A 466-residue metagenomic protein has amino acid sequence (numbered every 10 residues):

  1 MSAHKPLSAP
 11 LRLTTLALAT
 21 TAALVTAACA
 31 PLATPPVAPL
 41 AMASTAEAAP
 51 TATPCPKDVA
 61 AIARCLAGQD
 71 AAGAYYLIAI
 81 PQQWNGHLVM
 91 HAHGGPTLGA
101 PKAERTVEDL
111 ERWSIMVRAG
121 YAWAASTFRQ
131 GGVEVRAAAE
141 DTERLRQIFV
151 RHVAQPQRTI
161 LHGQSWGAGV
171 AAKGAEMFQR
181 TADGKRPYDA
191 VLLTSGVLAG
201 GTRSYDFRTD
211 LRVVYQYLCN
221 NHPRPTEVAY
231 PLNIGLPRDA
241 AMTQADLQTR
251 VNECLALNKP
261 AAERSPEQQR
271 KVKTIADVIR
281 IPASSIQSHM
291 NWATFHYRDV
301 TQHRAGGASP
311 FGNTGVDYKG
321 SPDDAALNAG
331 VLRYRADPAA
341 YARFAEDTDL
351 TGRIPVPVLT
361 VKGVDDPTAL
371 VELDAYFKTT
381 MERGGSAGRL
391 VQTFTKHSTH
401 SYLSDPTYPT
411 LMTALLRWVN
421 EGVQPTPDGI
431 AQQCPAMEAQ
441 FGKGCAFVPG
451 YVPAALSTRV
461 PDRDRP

Functional and structural regions predicted by a protein language model:
V25-A28: C-terminal motif of bacterial Sec signal peptides marking the signal peptidase cleavage site
A30-L32: Bacterial signal peptide processing site
L40-P56, V197-T348: Accessory cap/linker subdomain of secreted extracellular hydrolases
D70-Y75, A79-I115: Short, surface-exposed "cap/lid" segments of acyl-processing enzymes
Q83-W84, L145-S165: Gly/Ser-rich "nucleophile elbow"/oxyanion-hole loop immediately N-terminal to the catalytic nucleophile in hydrolases
R158-C219: Primarily recognizes the serine-hydrolase "nucleophile elbow" in alpha/beta-hydrolase and SGNH/GDSL folds
A261-T294, K396-P466: Alpha/beta-hydrolase-fold serine-hydrolase catalytic core, especially in secreted/extracellular enzymes
T360-K362: Short beta-strand/loop motif that positions the catalytic acidic residue of the alpha/beta-hydrolase fold
